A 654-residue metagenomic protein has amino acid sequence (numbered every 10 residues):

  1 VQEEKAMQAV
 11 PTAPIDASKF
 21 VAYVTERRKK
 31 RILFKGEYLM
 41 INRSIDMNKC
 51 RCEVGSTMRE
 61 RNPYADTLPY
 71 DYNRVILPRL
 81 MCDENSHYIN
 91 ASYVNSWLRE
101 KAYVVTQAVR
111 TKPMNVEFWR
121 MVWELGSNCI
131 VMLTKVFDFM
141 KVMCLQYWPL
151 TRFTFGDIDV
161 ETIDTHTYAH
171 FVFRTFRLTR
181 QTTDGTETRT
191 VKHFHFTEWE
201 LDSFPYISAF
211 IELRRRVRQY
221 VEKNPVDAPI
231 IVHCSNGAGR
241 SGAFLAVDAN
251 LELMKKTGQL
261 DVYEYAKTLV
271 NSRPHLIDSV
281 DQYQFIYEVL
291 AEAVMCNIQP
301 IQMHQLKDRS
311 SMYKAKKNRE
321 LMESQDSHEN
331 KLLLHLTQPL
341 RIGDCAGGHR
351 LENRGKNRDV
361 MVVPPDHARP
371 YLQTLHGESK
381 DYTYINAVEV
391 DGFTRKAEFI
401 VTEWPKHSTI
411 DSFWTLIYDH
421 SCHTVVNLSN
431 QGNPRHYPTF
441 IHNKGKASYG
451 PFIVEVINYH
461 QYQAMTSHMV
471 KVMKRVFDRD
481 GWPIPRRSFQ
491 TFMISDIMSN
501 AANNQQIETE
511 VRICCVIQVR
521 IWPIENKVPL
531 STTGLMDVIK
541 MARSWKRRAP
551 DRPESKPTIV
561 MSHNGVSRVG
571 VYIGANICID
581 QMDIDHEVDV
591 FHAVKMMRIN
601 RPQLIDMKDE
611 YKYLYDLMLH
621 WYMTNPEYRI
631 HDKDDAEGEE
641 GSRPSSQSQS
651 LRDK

Functional and structural regions predicted by a protein language model:
V1-K654: Cys-based phosphatases of the PTP/DUSP/CDC25 superfamily and their flanking regulatory architecture
